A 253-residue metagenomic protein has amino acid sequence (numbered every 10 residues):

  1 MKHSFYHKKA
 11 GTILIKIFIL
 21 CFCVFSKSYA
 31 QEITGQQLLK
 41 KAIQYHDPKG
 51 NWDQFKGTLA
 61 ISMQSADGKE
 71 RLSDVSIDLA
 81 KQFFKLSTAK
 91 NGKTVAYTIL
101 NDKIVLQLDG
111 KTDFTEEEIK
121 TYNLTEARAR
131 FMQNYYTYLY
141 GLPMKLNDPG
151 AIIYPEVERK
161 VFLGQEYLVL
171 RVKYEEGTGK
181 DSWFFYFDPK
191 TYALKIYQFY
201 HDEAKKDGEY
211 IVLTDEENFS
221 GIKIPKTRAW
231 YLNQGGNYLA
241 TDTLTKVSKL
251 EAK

Functional and structural regions predicted by a protein language model:
M1-G35: Bacterial Sec-dependent N-terminal signal peptides
L14, H46-K56, L79, Q165-E166 (+2 more regions): Short, surface-exposed loop and linker segments with low hydrophobicity and enrichment for Pro/Ser/Thr
Q31-Q37, L106-K180, A204-D207: Flexible, processing/modification-adjacent segments and terminal tails in exported/periplasmic/extracellular proteins
T34, K41, Y45-K49, G92-T94 (+3 more regions): Intrinsically disordered terminal and processing segments
Q37, Q44-D113, G150-E158: N-terminal mature ectodomain segment of secretory-pathway/periplasmic proteins
K93-L106, K111-A129, N237-A252: Catalytic loop of the DD-peptidase/beta-lactamase superfamily, centered on the K-T-G motif and neighboring
V161-K253: Gly/Pro-enriched, hydrophobic low-complexity segments that function as extracytoplasmic propeptides/linkers
